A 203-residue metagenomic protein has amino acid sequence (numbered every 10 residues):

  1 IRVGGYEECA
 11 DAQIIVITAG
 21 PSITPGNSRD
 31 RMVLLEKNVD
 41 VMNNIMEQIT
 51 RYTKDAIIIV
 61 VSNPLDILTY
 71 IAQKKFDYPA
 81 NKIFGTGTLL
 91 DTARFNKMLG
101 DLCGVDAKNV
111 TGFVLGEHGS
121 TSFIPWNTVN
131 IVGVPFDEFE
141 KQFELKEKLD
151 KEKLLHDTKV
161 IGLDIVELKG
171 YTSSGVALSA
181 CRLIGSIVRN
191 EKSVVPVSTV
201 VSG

Functional and structural regions predicted by a protein language model:
I1-Q13, P21-S28: Conserved N-terminal Rossmann-fold NAD(P) cofactor-binding segment
R2-G4, F84, F113: General small-molecule cofactor/ligand-binding pocket signal
E7-C9, N63-I67, E117-G119, S202-G203: Short, internal active-site loops enriched in acidic
E7-C9, R51-T53, C103-D106, I187: Solvent-exposed alpha-helices and their adjacent loops that cap or buttress functional pockets in soluble metabolic
T18: Acidic ATP/Mg2+-coordinating residue in the GHKL
R29-N96: Rossmann-like NAD(P)(H) cofactor-binding subdomain of soluble oxidoreductases
F76-K82, D91-G203: C-terminal substrate-binding/catalytic lobe of Rossmann-fold NAD(P)-dependent dehydrogenases
